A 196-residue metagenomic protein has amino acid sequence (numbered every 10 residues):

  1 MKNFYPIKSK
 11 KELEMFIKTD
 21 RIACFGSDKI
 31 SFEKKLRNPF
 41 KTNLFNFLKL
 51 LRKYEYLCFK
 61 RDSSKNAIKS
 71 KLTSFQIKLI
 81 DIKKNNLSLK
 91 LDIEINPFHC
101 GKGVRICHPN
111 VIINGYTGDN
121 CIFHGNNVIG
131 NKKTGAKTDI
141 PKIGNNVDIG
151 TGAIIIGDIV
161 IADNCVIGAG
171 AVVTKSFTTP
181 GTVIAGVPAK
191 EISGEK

Functional and structural regions predicted by a protein language model:
M1-L89: Terminal amphipathic alpha-helical/low-complexity segments used for targeting or macromolecular assembly
L44, K137-T138: Residues at secondary-structure transition points
L91, N96-P97, G101-G103, C107-H108 (+12 more regions): Left-handed beta-helix
